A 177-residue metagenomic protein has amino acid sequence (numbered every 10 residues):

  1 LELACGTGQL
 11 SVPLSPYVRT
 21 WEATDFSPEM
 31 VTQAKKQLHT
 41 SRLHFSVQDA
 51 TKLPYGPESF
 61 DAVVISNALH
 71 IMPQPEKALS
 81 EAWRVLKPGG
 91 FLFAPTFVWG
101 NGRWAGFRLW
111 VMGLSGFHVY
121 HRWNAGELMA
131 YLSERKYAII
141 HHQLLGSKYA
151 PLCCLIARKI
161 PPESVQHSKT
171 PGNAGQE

Functional and structural regions predicted by a protein language model:
L1-L3, T7-K52: Class I SAM-dependent methyltransferase SAM/SAH-binding core
T51-A62: A short acidic, Gly/Pro-enriched loop at the edge of an enzyme's catalytic core that lines a small-molecule cofactor
A62-Q74: A short SAM/SAH-binding and catalytic strip from SAM-dependent methyltransferases
E76-P88: A short glycine-rich, Lys/Arg-flanked "PGG" loop and its adjoining helix->strand segment in the class I
A94-T96: Acidic carboxylate diad motif detector
N101-H118: Short, glycine-/aromatic-enriched active-site segment of Class I SAM-dependent methyltransferases
Y120-R135: Short alpha-helix
R135-K136, H141-G172, E177: Core SAM-dependent methyltransferase catalytic element
